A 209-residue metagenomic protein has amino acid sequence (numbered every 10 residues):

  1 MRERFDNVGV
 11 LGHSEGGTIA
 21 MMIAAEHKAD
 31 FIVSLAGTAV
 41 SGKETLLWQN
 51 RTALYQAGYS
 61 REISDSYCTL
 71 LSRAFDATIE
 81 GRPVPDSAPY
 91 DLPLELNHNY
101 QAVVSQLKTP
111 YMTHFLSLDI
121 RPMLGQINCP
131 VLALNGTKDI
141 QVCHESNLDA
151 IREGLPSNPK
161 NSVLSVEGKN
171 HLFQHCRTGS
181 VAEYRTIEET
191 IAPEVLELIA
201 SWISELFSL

Functional and structural regions predicted by a protein language model:
M1-Y55: Primarily recognizes the serine-hydrolase "nucleophile elbow" in alpha/beta-hydrolase and SGNH/GDSL folds
G17, M21, A25, P122-G125 (+5 more regions): Solvent-exposed, polar/charged alpha-helical surfaces in well-ordered, non-transmembrane soluble domains, broadly
L35-M123: Accessory cap/linker subdomain of secreted extracellular hydrolases
I127, A133-N135: Short beta-strand/loop motif that positions the catalytic acidic residue of the alpha/beta-hydrolase fold
C129, C143-G154: Short alpha-helix in the alpha/beta-hydrolase fold that links the catalytic acid
K138-V142, H171: Acidic catalytic loop of the alpha/beta-hydrolase fold
L155-T178: Catalytic histidine neighborhood in serine/cysteine hydrolases with alpha/beta-hydrolase-type architecture
K169-L172, T178-L209: Catalytic active-site module of serine/aspartate enzymes centered on a nucleophile-bearing elbow/loop
